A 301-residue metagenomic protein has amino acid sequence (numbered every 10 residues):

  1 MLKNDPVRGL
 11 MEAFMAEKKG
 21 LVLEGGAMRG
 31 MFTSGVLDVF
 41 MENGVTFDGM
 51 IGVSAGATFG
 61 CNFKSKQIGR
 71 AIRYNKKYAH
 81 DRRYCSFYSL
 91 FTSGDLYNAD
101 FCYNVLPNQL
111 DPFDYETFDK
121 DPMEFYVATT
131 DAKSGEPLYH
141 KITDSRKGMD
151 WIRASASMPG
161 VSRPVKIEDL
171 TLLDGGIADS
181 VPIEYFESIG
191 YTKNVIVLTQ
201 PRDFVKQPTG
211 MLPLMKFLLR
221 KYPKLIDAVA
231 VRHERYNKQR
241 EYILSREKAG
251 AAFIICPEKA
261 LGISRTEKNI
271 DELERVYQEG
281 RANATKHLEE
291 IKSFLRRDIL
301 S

Functional and structural regions predicted by a protein language model:
L2-V53, C61-S301: Patatin-like phospholipase
